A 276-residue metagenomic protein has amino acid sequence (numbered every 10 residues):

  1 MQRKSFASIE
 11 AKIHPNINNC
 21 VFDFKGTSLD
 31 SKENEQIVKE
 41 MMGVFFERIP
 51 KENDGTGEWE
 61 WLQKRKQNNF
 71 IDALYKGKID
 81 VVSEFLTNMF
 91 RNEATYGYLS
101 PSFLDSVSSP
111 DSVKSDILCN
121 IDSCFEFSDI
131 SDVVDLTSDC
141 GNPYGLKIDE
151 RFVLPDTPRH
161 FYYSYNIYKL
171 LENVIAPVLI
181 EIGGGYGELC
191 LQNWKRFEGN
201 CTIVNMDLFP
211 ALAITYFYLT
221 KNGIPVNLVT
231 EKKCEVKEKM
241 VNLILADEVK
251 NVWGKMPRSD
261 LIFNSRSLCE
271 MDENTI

Functional and structural regions predicted by a protein language model:
M1-G57: Membrane-proximal basic amphipathic "stem/tether" segments
E58-V174: Conserved Class I S-adenosyl-L-methionine-dependent methyltransferase catalytic core
I175-G185: Conserved class I S-adenosyl-L-methionine
Y186-G199: Conserved SAM-binding loop of SAM-dependent methyltransferases across substrates and taxa, primarily the Class I
C201-D207: Conserved SAM-binding motif I beta-strand of class I
Y218-K255: S-adenosyl-L-methionine
F263: A conserved beta-strand element that flanks and buttresses the S-adenosyl-L-methionine
E270-I276: A short, conserved alpha-helix within the catalytic core of class I
